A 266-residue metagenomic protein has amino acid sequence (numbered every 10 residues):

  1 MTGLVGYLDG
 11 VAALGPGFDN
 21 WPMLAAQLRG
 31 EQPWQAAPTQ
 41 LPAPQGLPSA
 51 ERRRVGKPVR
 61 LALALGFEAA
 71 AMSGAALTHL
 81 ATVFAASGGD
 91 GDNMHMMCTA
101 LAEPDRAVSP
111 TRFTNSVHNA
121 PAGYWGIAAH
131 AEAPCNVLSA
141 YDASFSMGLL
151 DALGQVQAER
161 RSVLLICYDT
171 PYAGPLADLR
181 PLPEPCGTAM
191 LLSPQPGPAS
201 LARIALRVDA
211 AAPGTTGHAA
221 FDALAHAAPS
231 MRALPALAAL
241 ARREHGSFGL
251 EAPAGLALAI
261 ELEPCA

Functional and structural regions predicted by a protein language model:
M1-R112, V117-N136, C167-A266: Conserved "HGTGT" condensation-loop signature of ketosynthase/thiolase-family condensing enzymes that catalyze
A62-G74, V137-V163: Active-site-proximal alpha-helical scaffold in enzymes
